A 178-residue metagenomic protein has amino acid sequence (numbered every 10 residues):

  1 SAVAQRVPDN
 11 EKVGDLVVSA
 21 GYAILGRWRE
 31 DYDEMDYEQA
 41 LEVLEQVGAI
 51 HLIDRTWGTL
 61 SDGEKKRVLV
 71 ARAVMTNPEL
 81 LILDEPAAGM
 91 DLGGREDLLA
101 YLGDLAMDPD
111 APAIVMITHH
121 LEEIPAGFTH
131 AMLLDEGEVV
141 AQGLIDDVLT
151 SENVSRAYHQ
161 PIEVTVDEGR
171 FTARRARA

Functional and structural regions predicted by a protein language model:
V18, E34-L52, N77: Conserved ABC ATPase "signature" region
T56-L60, E64: Conserved ABC ATPase signature
V70-A71, L98: Hydrophobic anchor residue at the start of the ABC signature
L81-E85: Catalytic Walker B motif of ABC-type/P-loop ATPase nucleotide-binding domains
E96-D110: Helical segment within the ABC ATPase nucleotide-binding domain
R156-A178: ABC ATPase nucleotide-binding domains
